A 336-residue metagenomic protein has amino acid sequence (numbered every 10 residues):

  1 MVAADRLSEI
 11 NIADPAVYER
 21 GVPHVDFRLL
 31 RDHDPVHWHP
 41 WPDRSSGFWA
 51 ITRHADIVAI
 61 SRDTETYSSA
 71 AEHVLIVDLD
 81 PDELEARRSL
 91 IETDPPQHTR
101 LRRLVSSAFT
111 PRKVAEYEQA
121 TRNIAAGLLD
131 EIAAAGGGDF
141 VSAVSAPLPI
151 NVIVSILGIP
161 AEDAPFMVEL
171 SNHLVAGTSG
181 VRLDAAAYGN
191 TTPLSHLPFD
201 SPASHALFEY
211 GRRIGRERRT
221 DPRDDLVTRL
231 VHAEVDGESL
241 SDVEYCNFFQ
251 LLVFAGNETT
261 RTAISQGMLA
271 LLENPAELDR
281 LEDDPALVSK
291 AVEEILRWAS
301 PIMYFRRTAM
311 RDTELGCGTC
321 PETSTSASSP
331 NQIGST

Functional and structural regions predicted by a protein language model:
M1-T336: Cytochrome P450
